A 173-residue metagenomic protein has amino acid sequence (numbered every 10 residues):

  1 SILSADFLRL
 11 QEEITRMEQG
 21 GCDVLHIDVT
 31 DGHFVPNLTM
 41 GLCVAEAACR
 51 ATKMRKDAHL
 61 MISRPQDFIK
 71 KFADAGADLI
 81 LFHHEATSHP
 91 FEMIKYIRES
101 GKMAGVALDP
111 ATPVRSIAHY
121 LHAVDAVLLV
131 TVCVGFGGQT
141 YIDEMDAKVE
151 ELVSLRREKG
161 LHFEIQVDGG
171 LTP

Functional and structural regions predicted by a protein language model:
S1-L79, T87-H89, Y96-A104, I117-V124 (+5 more regions): Conserved N-terminal beta1-alpha1 strand-loop-helix module at the mouth
H26, Q166-V167: Generic enzyme active-site microenvironment
H89, P113, G135-F136: Short glycine-rich, flexible loops that bind phosphorylated cofactors or substrates
I94-Y96, T112: Predominantly soluble domains enriched in secretory-pathway, periplasmic, or organellar proteins
A107-A111: Short gly/ser/thr-rich secondary-structure transition/capping motifs
T112, C133, L152-L155: ABC family nucleotide-binding domain
G170-P173: Acidic, divalent-metal-coordinating active-site segment for phosphoryl/phosphodiester hydrolysis, typified by short
